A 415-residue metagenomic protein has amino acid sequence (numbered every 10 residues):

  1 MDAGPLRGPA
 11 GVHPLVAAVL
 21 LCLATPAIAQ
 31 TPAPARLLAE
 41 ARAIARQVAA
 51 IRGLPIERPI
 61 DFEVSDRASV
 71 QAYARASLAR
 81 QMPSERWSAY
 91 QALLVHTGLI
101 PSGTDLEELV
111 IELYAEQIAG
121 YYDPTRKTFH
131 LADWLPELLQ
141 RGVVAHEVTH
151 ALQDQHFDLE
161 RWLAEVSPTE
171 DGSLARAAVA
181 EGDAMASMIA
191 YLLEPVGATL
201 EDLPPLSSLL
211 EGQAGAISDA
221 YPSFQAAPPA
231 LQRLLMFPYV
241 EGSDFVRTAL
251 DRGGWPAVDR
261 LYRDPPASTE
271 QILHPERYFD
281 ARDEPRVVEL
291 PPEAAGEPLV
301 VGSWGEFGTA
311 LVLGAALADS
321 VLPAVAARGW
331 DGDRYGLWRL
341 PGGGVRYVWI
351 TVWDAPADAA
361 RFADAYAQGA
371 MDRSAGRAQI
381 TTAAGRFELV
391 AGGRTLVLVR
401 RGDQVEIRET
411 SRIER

Functional and structural regions predicted by a protein language model:
A24-P26: N-terminal signal peptide c-region/cleavage motif recognized by signal peptidases
A39-F129, D133-L138: Auxiliary, metal-adjacent structural segments of Zn-dependent hydrolase domains
I44, D154-Q213: Post-HExxH zinc-binding segment in Zn-dependent metallohydrolases
E57-S77, S167-D171, D202-E211, D264-A267: Acidic helix-start/capping segments at beta-turn-to-alpha-helix junctions
F129-A145, G172-R176: Short pre-active-site segment immediately N-terminal to the catalytic Zn-binding motif
V143, E147-Q155: Catalytic glutamate of the conserved HExxH
D219-V345, I350, D358: Pan-zinc metallopeptidase signature
D331-R415: C-terminal soluble interaction/assembly domains
